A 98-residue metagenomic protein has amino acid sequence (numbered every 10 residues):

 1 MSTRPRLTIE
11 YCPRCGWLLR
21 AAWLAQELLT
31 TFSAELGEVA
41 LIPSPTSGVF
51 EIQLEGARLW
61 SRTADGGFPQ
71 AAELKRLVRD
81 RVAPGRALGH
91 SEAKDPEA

Functional and structural regions predicted by a protein language model:
M1-A34, P45: Local sequence-structure signature of Cys/Sec-based thiol-disulfide redox active-site neighborhoods
I9-C12, A40, R62: Conserved short-loop catalytic and cofactor-binding motifs
G37: Conserved short loop/helix modules at catalytic or binding sites in compact beta-alpha or helix-hairpin-helix contexts
A40-R58: A short, structured beta-strand/loop element
R58-R86: Non-catalytic, surface beta->alpha helical segment in thiol-disulfide oxidoreductase systems
P84-A98: C-terminal helix/juxtamembrane-tail motif
